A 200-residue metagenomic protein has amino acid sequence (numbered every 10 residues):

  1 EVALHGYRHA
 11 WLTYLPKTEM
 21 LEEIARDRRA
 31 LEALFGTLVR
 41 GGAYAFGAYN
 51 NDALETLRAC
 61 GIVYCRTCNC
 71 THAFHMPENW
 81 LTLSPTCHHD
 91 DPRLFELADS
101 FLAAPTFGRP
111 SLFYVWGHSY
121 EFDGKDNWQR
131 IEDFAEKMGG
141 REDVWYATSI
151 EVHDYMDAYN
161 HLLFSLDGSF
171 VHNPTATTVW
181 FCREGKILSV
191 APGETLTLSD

Functional and structural regions predicted by a protein language model:
E1-V63, C68-C87, P110-S119: Metal-dependent polysaccharide deacetylase catalytic core of the NodB/CE4 family, i.e., the active-site-bearing domain
K17-A25, P92-F95, K125-W128: Non-membrane alpha-helical structural segments and their capping/turn regions in soluble enzymes
E23, T86, S100-F101, K137 (+1 more regions): Residues that form generic nucleotide/phosphate-binding pockets
E32, Y64-A73, F107, Y114-S199: C-terminal domain-boundary segment and adjacent tail
L54-L57, L102, E132-E136: Short amphipathic alpha-helical segments and helix-helix/interface helices
T86-E96, F164-F170: A polyampholytic, Gly/Pro-enriched intrinsically disordered region
L94-T106: A short, acidic, amphipathic alpha-helical segment used as a generic capping/interface helix at domain edges
